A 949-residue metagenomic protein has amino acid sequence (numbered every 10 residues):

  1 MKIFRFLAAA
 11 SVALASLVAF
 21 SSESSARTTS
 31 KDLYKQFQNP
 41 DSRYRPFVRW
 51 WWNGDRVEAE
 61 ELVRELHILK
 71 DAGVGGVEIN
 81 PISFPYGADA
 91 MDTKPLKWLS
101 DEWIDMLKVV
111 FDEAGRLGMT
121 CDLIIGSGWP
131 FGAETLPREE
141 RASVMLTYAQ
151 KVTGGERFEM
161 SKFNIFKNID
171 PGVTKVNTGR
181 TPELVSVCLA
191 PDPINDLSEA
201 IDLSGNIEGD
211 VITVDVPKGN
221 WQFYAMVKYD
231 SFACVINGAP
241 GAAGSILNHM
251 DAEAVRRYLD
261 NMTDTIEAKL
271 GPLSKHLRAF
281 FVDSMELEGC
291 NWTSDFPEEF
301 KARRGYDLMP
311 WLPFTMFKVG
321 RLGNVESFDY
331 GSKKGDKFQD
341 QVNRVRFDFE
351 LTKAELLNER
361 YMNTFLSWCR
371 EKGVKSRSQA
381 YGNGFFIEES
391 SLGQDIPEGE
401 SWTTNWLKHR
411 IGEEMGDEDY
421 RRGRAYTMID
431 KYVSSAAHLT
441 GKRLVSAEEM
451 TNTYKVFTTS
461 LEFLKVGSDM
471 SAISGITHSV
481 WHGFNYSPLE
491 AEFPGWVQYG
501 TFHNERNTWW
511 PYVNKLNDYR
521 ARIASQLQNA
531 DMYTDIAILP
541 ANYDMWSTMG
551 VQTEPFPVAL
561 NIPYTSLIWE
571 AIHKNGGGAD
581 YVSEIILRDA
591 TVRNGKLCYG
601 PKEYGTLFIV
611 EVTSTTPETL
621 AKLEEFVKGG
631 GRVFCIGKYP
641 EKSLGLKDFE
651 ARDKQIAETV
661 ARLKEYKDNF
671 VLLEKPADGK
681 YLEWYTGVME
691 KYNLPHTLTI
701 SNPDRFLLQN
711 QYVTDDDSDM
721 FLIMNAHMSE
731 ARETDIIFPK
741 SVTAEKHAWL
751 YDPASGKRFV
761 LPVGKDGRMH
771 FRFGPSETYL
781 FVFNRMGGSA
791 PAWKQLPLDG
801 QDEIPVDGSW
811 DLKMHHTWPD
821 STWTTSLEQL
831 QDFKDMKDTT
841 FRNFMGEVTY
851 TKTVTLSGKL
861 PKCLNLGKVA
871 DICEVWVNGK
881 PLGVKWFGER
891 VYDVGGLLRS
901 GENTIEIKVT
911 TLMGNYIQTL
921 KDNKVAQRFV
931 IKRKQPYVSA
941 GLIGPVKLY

Functional and structural regions predicted by a protein language model:
M1-T29: Bacterial Sec-dependent N-terminal signal peptides
T29-G76: Mature N-terminal segment immediately following signal peptide/propeptide cleavage in secreted/periplasmic
P46-F47, E58, L62-V63, G76 (+8 more regions): Carbohydrate-binding surfaces of carbohydrate-active enzymes
I82-N206, V214-V216, V227, C234-I236 (+2 more regions): Acidic/aromatic-lined carbohydrate-recognition and catalytic surfaces of CAZymes acting on diverse glycans
W129-G132, L136, S143, Y148-S186 (+5 more regions): An acidic-aromatic loop/edge-strand motif
L184-I266, K765-P797, Q801-D802, S900-E902: Extended acidic/polar, glycine-enriched regions that form or flank non-catalytic beta-rich accessory modules
G595, V610, E618-A621, A651-T659 (+2 more regions): C-terminal structured "cap/appendage" subdomains that terminate the fold
V854-N878, K885-W886, I905-V909: Aromatic-lined ligand-binding clefts that engage carbohydrates, nucleic acids, or primary amines
